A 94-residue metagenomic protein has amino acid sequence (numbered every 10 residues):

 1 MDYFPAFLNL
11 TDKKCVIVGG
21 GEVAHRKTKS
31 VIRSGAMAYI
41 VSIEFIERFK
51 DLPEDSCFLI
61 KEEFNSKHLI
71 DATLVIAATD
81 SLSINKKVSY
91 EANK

Functional and structural regions predicted by a protein language model:
M1-L52, L59-E62: Hydrophobic, well-ordered beta-alpha structural blocks that scaffold small-molecule cofactor pockets
P53-K94: Phosphate-bearing ligand-interacting subdomains that bind or position ATP/ADP/UDP/GDP/NAD(P) or nucleotide-linked
